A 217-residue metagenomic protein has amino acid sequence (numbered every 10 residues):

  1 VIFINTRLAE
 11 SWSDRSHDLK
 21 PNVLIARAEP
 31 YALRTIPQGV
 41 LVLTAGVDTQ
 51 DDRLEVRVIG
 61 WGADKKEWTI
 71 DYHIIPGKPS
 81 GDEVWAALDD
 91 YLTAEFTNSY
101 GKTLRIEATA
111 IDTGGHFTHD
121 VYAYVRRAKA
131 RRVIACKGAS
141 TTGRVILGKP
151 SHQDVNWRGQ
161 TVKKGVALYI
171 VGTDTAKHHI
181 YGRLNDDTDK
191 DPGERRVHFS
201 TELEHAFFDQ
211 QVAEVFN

Functional and structural regions predicted by a protein language model:
V1-T44, R57: A contiguous, basic/glycine-rich beta-loop/short-helix subdomain that forms a polymer-engagement track
A9, S13-D14, T49-D90: Metal-dependent catalytic core segments for phosphate chemistry
R27-A32, L41-T44, T93-T97, F117-A123: Short alpha-helical segments and helix-capping/turn motifs at coil-helix boundaries
I36-V40, T49-D51, G81-V84, K102-L104 (+2 more regions): Active-site-proximal structural scaffolding
L41-T44, R53-R57, K66-W68, T103-A110 (+1 more regions): Beta-sheet entry/capping signal
T49-D52, I59-A63, T109-H116, C136-S140: An acidic- and aromatic-residue-enriched active-site/binding cleft used to recognize and process polar
P79-A108, D120-Y124: Short, basic/hydrophobic alpha-helical segments
H116-N217: C-terminal nuclease/phosphodiesterase catalytic domains that cleave nucleic-acid phosphodiester bonds
